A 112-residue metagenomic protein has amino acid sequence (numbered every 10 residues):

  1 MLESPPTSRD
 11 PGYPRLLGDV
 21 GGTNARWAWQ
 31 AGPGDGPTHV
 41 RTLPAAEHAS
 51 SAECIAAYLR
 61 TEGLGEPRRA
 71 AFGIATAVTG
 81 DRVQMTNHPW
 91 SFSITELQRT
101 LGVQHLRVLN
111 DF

Functional and structural regions predicted by a protein language model:
L2-R60: Short glycine-rich, Thr/Ser-proximal phosphate-binding strand/loop in the N-terminal lobe of ATP-dependent enzymes
E62-V108, F112: Short beta-strand-loop/turn "lid" adjacent to the catalytic site in phosphate-handling enzymes
